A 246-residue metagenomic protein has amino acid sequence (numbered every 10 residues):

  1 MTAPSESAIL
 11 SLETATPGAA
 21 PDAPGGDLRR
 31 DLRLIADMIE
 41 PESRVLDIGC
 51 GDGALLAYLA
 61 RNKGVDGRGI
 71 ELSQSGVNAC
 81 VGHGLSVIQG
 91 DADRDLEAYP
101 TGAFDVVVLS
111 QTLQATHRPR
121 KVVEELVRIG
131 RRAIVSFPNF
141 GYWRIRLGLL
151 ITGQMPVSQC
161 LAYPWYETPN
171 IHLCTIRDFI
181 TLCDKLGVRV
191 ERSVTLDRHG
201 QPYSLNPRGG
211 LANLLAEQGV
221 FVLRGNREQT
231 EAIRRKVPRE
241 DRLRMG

Functional and structural regions predicted by a protein language model:
L10-D27: Class I SAM-dependent methyltransferase Rossmann-like catalytic core, especially the SAM/SAH-binding loop
G25-E42: Conserved alpha-helix/loop element of class I SAM-dependent methyltransferases that forms part of the SAM/SAH-binding
G49-G51: Class I SAM-dependent methyltransferase "Motif I" SAM/SAH-binding loop
G53-A57: Glycine-rich SAM-binding Motif I of class I
Y58-D95: Class I SAM-dependent methyltransferase SAM/SAH-binding core
D95-T101: Short conserved loop adjoining the S-adenosyl-L-methionine
V106-H117: A short SAM/SAH-binding and catalytic strip from SAM-dependent methyltransferases
R120-E125, R132-G246: S-adenosyl-L-methionine-dependent methyltransferase catalytic module, highlighting the catalytic core
